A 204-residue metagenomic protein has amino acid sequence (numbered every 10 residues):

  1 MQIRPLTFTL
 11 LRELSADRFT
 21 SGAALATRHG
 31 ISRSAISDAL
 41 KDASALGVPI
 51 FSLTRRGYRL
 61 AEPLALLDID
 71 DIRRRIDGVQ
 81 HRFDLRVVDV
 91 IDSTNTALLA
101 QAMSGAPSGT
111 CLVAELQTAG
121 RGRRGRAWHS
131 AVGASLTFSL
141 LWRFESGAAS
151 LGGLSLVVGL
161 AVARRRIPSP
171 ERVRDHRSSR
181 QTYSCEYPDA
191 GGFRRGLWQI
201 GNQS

Functional and structural regions predicted by a protein language model:
Q2-R164: N-terminal lobe of the biotin/lipoate ligase/transferase fold
Q80, V158-S204: Acidic (Asp/Glu) carboxylate-rich active-site/surface patches
